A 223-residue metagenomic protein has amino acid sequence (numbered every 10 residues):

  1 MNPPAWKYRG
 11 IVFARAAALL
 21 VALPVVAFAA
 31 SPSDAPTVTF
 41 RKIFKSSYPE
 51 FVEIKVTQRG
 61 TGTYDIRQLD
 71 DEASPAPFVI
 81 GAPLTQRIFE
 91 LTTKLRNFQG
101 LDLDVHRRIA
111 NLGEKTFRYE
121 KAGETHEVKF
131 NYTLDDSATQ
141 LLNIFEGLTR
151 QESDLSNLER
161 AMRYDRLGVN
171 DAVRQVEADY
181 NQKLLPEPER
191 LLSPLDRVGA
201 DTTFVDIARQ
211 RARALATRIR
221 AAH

Functional and structural regions predicted by a protein language model:
N2-A17: Bacterial N-terminal signal peptides that target proteins for export
L20-A29: Hydrophobic h-region of N-terminal signal peptides that target proteins for export in Gram-negative bacteria
F28-F44, L101-H223: Short, well-ordered, aromatic-rich surface patches in folded extracellular/luminal domains
A35, P49-F51, R59, P83 (+1 more regions): Extracytoplasmic
I43-S46, E53-K55: Short secondary-structure boundary/capping segments within folded domains
E53-T57, P75-I80, G123-L134: Short amphipathic beta-strand/extended segments with alternating polar/hydrophobic composition
K55-R87: N-terminal, post-signal-peptide region of Sec/Tat-exported proteins
L84-H106: Charged, amphipathic alpha-helical segments
